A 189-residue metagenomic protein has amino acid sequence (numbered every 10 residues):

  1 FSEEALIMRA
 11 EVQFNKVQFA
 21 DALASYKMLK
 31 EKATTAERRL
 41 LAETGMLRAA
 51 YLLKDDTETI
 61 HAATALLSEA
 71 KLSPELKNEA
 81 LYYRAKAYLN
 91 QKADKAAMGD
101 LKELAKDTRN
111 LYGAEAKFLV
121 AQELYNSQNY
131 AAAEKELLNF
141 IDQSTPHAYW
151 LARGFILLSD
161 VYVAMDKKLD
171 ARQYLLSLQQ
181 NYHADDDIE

Functional and structural regions predicted by a protein language model:
F1-E189: Acidic, polar-rich low-complexity tracts and alpha-helical solenoid repeat scaffolds
